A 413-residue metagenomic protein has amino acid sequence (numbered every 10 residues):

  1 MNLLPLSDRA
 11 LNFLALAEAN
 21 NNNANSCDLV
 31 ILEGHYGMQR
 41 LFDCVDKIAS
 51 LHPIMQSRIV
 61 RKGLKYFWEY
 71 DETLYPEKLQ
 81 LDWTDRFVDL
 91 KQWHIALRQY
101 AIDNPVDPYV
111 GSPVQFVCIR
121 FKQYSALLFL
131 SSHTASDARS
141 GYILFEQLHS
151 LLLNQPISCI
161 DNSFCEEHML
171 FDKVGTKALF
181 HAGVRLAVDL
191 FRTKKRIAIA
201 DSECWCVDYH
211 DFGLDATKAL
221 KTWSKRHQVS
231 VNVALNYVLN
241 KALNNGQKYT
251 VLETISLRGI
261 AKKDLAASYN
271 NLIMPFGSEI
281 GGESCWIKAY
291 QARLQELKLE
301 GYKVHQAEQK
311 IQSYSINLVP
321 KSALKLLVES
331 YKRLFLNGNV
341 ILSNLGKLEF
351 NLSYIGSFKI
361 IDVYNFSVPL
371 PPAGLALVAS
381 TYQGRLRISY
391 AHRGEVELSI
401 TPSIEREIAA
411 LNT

Functional and structural regions predicted by a protein language model:
M1-E18, S26-L29, T84, L90-Q92 (+2 more regions): Non-catalytic, low-complexity flexible loops and terminal extensions
M1-Y66, V88-V114, N244-T413: Acyl-thioester-dependent acyl-group transfer interface
E33-P53, F129-E146, Y209-Q247, I388 (+1 more regions): Acyl activation and transfer enzymes in specialized metabolism, enriched for ANL adenylate-forming modules
D46, S125, T134-A135, R139-K173 (+2 more regions): Internal hydrophobic scaffold segments of catalytic domains
P53-I95, V117-R120, I157-R192, K248-I273: Small-residue-rich loop/turn and linker elements
Q92-Y100, D107-N154, E167-M169, K173-V174 (+1 more regions): Histidine-centered acyl-transfer/condensation active-site motif and its immediate structural neighborhood
R120, A135, L214, L239 (+2 more regions): Short, flexible loop/turn elements at secondary-structure junctions
R120-Y124, S150-C159, R226-S230, K241-Y249: Secondary-structure boundary elements
